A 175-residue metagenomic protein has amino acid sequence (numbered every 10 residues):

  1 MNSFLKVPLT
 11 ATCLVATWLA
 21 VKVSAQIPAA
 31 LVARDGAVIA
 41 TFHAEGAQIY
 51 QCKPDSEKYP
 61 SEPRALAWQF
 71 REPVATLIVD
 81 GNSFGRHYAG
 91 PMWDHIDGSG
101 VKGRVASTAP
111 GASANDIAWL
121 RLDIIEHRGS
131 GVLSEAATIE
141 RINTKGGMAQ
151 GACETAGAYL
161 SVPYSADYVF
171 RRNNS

Functional and structural regions predicted by a protein language model:
M1-L9: Bacterial N-terminal signal peptides that target proteins for export
T10-W18: Bacterial N-terminal signal peptides
S24-Q51, S56-S175: Primary mode marks residue(s) on the alpha4-beta5-alpha5 output face of response regulator receiver
